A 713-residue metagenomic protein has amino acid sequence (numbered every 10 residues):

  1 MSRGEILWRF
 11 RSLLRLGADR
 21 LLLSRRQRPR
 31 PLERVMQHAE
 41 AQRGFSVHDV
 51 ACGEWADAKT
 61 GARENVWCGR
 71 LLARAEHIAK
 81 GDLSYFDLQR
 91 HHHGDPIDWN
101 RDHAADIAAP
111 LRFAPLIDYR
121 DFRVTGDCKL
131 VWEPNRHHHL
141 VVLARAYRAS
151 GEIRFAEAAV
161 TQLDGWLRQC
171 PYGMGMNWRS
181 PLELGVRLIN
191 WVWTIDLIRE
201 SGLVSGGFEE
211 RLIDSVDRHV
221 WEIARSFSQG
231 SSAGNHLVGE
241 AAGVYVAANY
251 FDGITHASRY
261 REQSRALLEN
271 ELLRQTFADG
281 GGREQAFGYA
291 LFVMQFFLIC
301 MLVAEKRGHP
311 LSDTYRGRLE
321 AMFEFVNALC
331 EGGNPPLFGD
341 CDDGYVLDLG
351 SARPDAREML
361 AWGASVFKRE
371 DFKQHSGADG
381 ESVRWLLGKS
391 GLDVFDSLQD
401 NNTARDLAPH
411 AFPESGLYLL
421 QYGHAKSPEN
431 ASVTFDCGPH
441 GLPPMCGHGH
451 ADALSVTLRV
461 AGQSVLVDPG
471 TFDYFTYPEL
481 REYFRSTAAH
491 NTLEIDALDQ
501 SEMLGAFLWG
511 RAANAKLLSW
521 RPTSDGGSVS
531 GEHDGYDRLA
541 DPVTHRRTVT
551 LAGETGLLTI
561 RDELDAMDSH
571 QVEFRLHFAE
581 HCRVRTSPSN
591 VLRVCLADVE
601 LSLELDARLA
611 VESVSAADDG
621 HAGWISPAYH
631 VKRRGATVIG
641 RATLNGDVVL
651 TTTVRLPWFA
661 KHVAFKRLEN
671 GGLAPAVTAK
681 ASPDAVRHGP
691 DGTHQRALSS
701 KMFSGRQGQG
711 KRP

Functional and structural regions predicted by a protein language model:
M1-E5: Compositionally biased, charge-rich terminal segments
R9, L13, G17, L21 (+7 more regions): Beta-strand-rich N-terminal accessory domains
R15-F122, K129-P134: Extended, charge-enriched "interface" segments that sit outside catalytic cores
D98-D106, D406-H410, G416, I560: Beta-sandwich/jelly-roll carbohydrate-recognition scaffolds of carbohydrate-active enzymes
A109-D121, T125-F323, N327-L329, N334-P336: Aromatic-lined, polymer-binding surfaces characteristic of secreted/periplasmic polysaccharide-degrading enzymes
G185, D348-R353, R357-E358, S365-G380 (+4 more regions): CBM-like, beta-strand-rich accessory domains located in the C-terminal region of large, secreted polysaccharide-active
V244, V326, L420, D562 (+1 more regions): A residue-level signal for conserved active-site and pocket-lining positions in enzyme catalytic cores
G281, Q285-L466, S519-P522: Carbohydrate-active enzyme catalytic cores, enriched for enzymes that act on polyanionic acidic polysaccharides
